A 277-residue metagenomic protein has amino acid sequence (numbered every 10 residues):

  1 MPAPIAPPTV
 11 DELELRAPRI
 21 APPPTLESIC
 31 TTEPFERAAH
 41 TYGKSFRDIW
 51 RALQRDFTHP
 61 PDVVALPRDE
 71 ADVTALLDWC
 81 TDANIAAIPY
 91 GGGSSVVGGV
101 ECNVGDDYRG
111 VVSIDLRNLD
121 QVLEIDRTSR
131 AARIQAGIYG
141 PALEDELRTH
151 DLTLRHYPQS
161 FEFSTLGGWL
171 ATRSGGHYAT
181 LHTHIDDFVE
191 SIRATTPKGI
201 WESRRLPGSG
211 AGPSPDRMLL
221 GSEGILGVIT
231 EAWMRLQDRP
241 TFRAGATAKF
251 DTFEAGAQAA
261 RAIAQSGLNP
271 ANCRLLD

Functional and structural regions predicted by a protein language model:
M1-T74, D78, V96-R130: N-terminal flexible segment immediately upstream of the FAD-binding catalytic core in FAD-dependent oxidoreductases
P22-C30, A75, W79-A83, E146 (+1 more regions): Generic non-transmembrane alpha-helical segments
A87-P89: Short hydrophobic alpha-helical runs that function as membrane-insertion/retention elements
D120-R274: FAD-binding subdomain of flavoenzyme oxidoreductases
